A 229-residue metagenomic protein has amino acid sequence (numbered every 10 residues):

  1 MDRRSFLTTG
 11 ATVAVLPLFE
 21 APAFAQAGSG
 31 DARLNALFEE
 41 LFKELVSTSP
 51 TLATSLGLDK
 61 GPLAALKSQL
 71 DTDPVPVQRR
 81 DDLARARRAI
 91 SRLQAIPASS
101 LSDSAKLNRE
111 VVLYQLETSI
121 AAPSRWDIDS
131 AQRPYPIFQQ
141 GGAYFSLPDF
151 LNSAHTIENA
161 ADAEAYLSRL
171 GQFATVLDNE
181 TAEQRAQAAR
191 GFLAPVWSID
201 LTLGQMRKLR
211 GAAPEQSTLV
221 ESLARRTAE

Functional and structural regions predicted by a protein language model:
M1-P17: N-terminal secretory signal peptides and thylakoid transit peptides that target proteins across membranes
T8, P22-E229: N-terminal maturation segment of proteins
